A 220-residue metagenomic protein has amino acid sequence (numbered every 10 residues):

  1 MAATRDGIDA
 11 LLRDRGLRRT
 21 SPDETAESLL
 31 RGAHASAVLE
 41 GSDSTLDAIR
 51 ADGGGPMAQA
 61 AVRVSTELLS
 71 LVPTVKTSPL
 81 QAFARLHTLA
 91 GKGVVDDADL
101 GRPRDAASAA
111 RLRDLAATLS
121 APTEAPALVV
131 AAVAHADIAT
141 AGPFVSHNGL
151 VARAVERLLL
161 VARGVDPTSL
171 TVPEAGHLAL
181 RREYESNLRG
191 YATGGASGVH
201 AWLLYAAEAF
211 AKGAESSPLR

Functional and structural regions predicted by a protein language model:
M1-R220: FIC/Doc superfamily catalytic core
